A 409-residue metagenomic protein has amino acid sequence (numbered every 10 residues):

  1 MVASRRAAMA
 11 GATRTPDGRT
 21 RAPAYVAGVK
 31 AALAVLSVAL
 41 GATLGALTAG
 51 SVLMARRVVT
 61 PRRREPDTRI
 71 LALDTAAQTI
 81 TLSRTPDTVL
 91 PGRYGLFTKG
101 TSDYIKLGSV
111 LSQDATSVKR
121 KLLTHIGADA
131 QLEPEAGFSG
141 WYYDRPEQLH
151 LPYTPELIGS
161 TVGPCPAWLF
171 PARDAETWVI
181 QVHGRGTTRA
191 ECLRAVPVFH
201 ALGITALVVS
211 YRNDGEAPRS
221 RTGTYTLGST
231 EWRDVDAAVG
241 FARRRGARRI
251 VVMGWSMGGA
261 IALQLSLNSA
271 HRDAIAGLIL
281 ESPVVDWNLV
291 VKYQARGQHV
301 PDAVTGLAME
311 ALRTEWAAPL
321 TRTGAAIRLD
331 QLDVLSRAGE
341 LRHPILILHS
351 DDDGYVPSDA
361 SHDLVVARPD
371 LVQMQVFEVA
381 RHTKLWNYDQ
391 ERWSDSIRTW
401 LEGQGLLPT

Functional and structural regions predicted by a protein language model:
V2-S4, M9, T13, G18-H150: N-terminal targeting or regulatory segments adjacent to alpha/beta-hydrolase or S9 domains
T161-R212, E216-P218: Short, surface-exposed "cap/lid" segments of acyl-processing enzymes
T224-R245, V251: Alpha/beta-hydrolase active-site loop
L267-I327: Hydrolase active-site cap/lid region
E340-R342, I347-H349, D353: Short beta-strand/loop motif that positions the catalytic acidic residue of the alpha/beta-hydrolase fold
D351-V356, T383: Acidic catalytic loop of the alpha/beta-hydrolase fold
V365-T383: Catalytic histidine neighborhood in serine/cysteine hydrolases with alpha/beta-hydrolase-type architecture
A380-S394: Catalytic histidine-centered segment of alpha/beta-hydrolase-like enzymes
